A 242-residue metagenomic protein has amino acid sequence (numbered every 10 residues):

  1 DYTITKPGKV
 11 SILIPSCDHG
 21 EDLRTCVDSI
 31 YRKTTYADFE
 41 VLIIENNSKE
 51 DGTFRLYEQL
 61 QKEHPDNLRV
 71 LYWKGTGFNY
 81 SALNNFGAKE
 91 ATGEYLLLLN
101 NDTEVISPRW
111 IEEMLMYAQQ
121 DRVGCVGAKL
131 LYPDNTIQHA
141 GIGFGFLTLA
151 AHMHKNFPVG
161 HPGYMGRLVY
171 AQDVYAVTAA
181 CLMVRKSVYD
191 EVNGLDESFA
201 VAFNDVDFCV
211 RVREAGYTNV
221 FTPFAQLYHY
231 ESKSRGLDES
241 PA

Functional and structural regions predicted by a protein language model:
D1-R32: N-proximal low-complexity "stem/linker" segments adjacent to membrane-targeting elements
D1-Y2, D134, V210-A242: Active-site-adjacent helix/loop segment of glycosyltransferases that harbors family-specific signature motifs
Y31-T76: Acidic donor-binding segment of Leloir-type glycosyltransferases
G75-A82, A88-A91, V105-I106, V201-A202: A short, glycine-/small-residue-rich helix N-cap motif at loop->alpha-helix starts within glycosyltransferase
N79-A82, K89, G145-S187, E191: A recurrent flexible, glycine/aromatic-enriched loop bordering the glycosyltransferase active site that acts as
L96: Short aromatic/hydrophobic "clamp" motif used to bind/position activated sugar donors
T103-L147: Conserved donor NDP-sugar-binding/catalytic core segment of glycosyltransferases
W110-M114, L168-N193, E197-Q226: A short, conserved alpha-helix in the catalytic core of glycosyltransferases
